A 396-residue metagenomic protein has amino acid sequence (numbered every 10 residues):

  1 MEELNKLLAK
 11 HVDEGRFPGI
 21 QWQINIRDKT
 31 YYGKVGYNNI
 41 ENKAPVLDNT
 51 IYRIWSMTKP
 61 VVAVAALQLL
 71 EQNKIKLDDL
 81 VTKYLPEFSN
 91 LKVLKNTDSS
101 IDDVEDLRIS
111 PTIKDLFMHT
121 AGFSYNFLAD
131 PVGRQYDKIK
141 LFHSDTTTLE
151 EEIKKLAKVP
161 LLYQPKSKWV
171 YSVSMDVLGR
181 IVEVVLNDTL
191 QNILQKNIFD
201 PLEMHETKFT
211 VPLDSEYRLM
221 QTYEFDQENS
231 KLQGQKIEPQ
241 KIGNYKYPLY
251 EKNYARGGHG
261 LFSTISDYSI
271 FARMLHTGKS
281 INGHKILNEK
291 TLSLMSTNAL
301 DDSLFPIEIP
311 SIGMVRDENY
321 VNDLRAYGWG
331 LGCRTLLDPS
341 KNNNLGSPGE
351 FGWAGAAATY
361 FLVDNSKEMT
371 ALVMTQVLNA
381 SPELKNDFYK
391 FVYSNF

Functional and structural regions predicted by a protein language model:
M1-I54, K74-K76, N90-D102, K246 (+2 more regions): Short, conserved catalytic-motif segment at the N-terminal edge
L4-A9, D28, R53-V81, M175-E183 (+2 more regions): Active-site SXXK
F17, L91-K341, L345: Short, surface-exposed loop or secondary-structure junction motifs that flank catalytic or metal-binding residues
Y31-G33, F361-L362, E368-V377: Short, well-ordered beta-strand elements
T82-S89: Acidic helix-start/capping segments at beta-turn-to-alpha-helix junctions
N253-G260, P348-L362, Q376-A380: Glycine-rich phosphate/pyrophosphate-binding beta-alpha loops
L324-W329, N343-L345, G352-A356, L362-K367: A structural signal for short secondary-structure junctions
M374-F396: Generic C-terminus detector
